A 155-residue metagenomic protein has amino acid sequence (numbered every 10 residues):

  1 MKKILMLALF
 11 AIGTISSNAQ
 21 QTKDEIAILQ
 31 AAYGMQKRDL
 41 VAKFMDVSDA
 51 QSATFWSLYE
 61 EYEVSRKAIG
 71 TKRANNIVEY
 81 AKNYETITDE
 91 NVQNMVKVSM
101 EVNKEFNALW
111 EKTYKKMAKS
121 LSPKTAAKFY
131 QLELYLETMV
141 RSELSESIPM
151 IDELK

Functional and structural regions predicted by a protein language model:
M1-D24: Bacterial Sec-dependent N-terminal signal peptides
K2-K3, K37-R38, R66, R73 (+3 more regions): Basic side chains
A11, Q30-A31, R66: Helix-centric, low-specificity signal for extended rod-like, repetitive segments
A11, Y59, S99, E133-L136: Alpha-helix boundary/capping residues
I26, L40-S120: Amphipathic alpha-helical segments
A27, A32-M35, F44, N107 (+1 more regions): Amphipathic, charged alpha-helical segments and their helix-to-coil junctions in extracytoplasmic/peripheral assemblies
